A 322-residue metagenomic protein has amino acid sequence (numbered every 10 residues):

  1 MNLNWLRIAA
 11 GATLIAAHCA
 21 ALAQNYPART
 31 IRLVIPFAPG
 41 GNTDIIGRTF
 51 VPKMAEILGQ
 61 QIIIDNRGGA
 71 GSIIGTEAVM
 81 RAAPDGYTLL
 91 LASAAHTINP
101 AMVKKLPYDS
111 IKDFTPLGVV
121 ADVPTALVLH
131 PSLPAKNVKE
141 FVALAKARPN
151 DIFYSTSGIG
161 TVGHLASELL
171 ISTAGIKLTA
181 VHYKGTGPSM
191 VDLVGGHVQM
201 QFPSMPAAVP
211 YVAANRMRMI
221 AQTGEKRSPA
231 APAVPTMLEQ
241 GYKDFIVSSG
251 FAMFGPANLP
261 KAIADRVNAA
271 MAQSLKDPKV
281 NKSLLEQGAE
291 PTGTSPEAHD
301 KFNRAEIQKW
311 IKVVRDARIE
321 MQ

Functional and structural regions predicted by a protein language model:
N2-G11: Sec-dependent signal peptide recognition, specifically the positively charged N-region followed immediately by
G11-A12, M237: N-terminal secretory/targeting leader peptides
A23-K112, N150-F153, I159, G175-S204 (+3 more regions): N-terminal (or domain-start) structured segment
A28-T30, A174, A213, K261-Q322: An extracytoplasmic/periplasmic, membrane-proximal ligand-sensing/linker region
M54, R81-Y87, A101-P188, M237 (+1 more regions): Hinge/capping helix and adjacent helix->loop/strand transition within the periplasmic-binding protein
S93-A94, P131, M205-P206, G224-E225 (+1 more regions): Short secondary-structure boundary segments
D109-V119, S155, K177-H182, Q199 (+2 more regions): Short beta-strand->loop
